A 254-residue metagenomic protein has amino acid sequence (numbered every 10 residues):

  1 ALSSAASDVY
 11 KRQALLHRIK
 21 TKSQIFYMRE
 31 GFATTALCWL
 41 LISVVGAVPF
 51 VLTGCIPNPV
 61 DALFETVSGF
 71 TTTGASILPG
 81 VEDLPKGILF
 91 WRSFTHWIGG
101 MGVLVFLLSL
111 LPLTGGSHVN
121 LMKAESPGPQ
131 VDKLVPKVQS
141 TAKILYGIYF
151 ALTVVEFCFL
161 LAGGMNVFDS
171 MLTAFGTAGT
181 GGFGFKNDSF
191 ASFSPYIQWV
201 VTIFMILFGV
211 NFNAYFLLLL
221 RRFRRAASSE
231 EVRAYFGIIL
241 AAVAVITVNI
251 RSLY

Functional and structural regions predicted by a protein language model:
A1: Contiguous, function-dense segments enriched for cysteine-driven chemistry and partner/ligand-binding capacity
S4-Y254: Membrane-proximal intracellular helices of multi-pass ion channels
